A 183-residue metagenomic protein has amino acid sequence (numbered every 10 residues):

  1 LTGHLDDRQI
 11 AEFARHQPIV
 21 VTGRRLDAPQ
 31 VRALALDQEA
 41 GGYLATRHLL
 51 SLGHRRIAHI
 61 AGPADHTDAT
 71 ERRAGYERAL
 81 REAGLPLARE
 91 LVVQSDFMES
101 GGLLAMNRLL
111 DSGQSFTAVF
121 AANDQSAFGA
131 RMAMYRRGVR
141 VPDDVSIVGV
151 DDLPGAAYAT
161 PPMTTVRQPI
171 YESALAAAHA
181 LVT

Functional and structural regions predicted by a protein language model:
T2-L44, Q125, D151-M163: Flexible loop/hinge segments that line or gate small-molecule binding clefts
L34-H59, A74, E99-R108, A127 (+1 more regions): Hydrophobic alpha-helical segments within soluble ligand-binding/sensing domains
R55-R56, L87-L91, V141-S146: Short acidic capping loops at alpha-helix termini that bridge into adjacent secondary structure
H59-R78, F128: Secondary-structure junction motif
E77-S100: Short beta-strand elements in bilobed, periplasmic/extracellular small-molecule ligand-binding domains
N107-R108, S112-T183: Flexible loop/turn connectors
